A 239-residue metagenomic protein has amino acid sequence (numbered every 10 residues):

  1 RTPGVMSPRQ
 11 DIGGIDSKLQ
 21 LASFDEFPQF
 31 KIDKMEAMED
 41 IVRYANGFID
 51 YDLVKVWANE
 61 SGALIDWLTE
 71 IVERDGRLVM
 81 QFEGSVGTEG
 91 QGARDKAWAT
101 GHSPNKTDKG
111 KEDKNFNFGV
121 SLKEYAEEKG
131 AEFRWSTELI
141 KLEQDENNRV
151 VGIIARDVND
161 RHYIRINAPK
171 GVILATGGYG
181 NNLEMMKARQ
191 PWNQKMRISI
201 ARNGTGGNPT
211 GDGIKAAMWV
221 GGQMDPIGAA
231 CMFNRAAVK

Functional and structural regions predicted by a protein language model:
R1, V5, G14, I153 (+3 more regions): Gly/Ser/Thr-rich helix-start
R1-L78: N-terminal FAD cofactor-binding segment of flavoenzymes
P8, S17-K18, N105, K123 (+4 more regions): Short, electropositive, low-hydrophobicity segments enriched in small/polar residues
D16-M38, E83-P104, K195-M196: Charged, glycine/proline-rich intrinsically disordered loops and linkers
F27, G47, V54, T107-E112 (+1 more regions): Hydrophobic alpha-helical scaffolding
V56-Y163, P169, L183-M186, A237: Conserved redox-cofactor binding core of oxidoreductases
N159-R161, N167-V238: Glycine-rich loop(s) and the adjacent beta-strand/alpha-helix scaffold that form part
